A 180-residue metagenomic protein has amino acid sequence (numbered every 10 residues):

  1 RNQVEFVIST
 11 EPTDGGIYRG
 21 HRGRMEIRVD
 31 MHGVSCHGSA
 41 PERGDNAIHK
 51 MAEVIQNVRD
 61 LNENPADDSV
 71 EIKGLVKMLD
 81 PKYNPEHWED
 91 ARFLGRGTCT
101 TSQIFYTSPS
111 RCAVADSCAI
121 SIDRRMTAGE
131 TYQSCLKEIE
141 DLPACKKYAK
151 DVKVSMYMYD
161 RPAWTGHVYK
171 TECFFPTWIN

Functional and structural regions predicted by a protein language model:
R1-E26, A91: Acidic/histidine-rich catalytic neighborhood of metal-dependent amide-processing enzymes
P12, E26-N180: Metal-dependent amide/peptide-bond hydrolase catalytic core, centered on the "pita-bread" metallohydrolase fold
